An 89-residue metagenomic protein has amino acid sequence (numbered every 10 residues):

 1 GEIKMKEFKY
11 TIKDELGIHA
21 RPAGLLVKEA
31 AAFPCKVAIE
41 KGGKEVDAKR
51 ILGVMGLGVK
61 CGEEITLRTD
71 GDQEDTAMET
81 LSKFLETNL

Functional and structural regions predicted by a protein language model:
G1-K4: Short, Lys/Arg-enriched N-terminal segments with co-localized hydrophobic residues within the first ~10-30 amino acids
T11-L52, G56-C61: Compact, glycine-rich, soluble single-domain proteins
M55-L89: C-terminal structural segments of small proteins and small subunits
